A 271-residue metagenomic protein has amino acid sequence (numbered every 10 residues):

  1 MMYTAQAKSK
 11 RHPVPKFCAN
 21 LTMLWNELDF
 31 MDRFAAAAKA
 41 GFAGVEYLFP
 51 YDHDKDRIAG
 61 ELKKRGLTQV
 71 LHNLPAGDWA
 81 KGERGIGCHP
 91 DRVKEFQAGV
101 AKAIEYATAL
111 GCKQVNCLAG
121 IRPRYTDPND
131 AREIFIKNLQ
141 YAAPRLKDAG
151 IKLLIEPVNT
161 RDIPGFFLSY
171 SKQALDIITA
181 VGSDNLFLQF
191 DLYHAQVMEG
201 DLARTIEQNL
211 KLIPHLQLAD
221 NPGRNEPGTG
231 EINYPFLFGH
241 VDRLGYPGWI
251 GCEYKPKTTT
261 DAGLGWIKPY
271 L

Functional and structural regions predicted by a protein language model:
M2-C18, T22-M23, E27-G41, G111-K113 (+2 more regions): Histidine-acidic metal/acid-base catalytic patches
Y3-S9, I86-F187: Active-site acidic/histidine proton-transfer and metal-coordination neighborhood in alpha/beta enzyme cores
S9-T22, L71-I86, A119-P123: N-terminal small/glycine-rich loop or linker at the start of catalytic domains across soluble metabolic enzymes
M23-W25, Y51, P75-D78, A119-P123 (+4 more regions): Active-site-proximal loop/turn and secondary-structure-junction residues that shape catalytic pockets, frequently
A38, K63, T108, A143 (+2 more regions): Anion (oxyanion) recognition and catalysis
E46, V70-N73, N116, L154 (+2 more regions): Conserved beta-strand positions in the central sheet of alpha/beta enzyme cores
E46-T68, N73, A119-D127, D162 (+1 more regions): Glycine-rich, proline-tolerant flexible connector loops at the mouths of alpha/beta enzymes
